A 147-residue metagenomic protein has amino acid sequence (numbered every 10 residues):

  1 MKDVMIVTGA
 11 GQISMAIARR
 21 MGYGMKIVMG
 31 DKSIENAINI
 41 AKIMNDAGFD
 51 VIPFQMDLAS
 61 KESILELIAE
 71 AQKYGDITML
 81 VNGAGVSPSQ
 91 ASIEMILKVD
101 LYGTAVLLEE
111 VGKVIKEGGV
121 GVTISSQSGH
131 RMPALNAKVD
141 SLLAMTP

Functional and structural regions predicted by a protein language model:
M1-V28: Canonical Rossmann dinucleotide-binding motif of NAD(H)/NADP(H)-dependent dehydrogenases/reductases, specifically
Y23-N39: Conserved glycine-rich Rossmann-like NAD(P)H-binding loop of the short-chain dehydrogenase/reductase
M44-E62: Rossmann-fold cofactor-recognition segment
A59-Y74: Conserved Rossmann-fold cofactor-binding substructure of NAD(P)-dependent oxidoreductases
L67, V81, L107-V111, I115-E117: Hydrophobic positions on the long internal alpha-helix of Rossmann-like NAD(P)-dependent oxidoreductase domains
V81-P88: Conserved NAD(P)H cofactor-binding loop of Rossmann-fold oxidoreductase domains
P88-Q90, E117-P147: Catalytic loop of short-chain dehydrogenase/reductase
